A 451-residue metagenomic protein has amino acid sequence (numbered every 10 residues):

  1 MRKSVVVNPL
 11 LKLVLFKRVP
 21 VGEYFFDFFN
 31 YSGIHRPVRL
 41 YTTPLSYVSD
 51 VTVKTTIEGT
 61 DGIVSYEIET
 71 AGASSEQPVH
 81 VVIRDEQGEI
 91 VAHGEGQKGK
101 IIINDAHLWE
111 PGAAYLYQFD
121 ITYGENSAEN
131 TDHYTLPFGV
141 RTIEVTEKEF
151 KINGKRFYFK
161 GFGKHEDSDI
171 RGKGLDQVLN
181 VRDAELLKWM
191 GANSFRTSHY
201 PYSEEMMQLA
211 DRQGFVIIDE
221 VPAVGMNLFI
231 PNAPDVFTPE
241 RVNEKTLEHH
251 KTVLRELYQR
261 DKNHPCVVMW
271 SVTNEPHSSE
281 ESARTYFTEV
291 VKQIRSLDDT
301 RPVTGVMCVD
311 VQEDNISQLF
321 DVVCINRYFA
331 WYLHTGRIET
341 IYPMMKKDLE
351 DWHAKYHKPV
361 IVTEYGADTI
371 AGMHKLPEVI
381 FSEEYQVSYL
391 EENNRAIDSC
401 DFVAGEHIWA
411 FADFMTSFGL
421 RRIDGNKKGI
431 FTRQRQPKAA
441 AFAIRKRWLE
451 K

Functional and structural regions predicted by a protein language model:
M1-L209, Q213-I217, V253, V268-M269 (+4 more regions): Secreted/periplasmic carbohydrate-active enzymes, especially glycoside hydrolases
E67, V178, A184-L186, S194-E450: Substrate-binding/catalytic cleft of secreted carbohydrate-active enzymes, primarily glycoside hydrolases
